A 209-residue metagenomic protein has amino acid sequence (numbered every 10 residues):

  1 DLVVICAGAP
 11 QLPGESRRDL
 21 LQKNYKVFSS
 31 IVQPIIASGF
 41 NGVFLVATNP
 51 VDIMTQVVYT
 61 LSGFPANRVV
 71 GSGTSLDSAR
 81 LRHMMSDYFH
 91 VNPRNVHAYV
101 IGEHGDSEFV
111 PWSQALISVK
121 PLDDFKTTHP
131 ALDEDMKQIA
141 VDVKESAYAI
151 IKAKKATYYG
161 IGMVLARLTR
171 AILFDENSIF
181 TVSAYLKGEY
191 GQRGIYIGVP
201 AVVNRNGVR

Functional and structural regions predicted by a protein language model:
L2-V4: N-terminal Rossmann-like NAD(P) cofactor-binding module of classical short-chain dehydrogenase/reductase
A7-A9: Conserved NAD(P)H cofactor-binding loop of Rossmann-fold oxidoreductase domains
Q11-P13: N-terminal glycine-rich phosphate/adenylate-binding segment common to multiple enzyme folds
S16-R82: Rossmann-like NAD(P)(H) cofactor-binding subdomain of soluble oxidoreductases
S62-R68, D77-R209: C-terminal substrate-binding/catalytic lobe of Rossmann-fold NAD(P)-dependent dehydrogenases
